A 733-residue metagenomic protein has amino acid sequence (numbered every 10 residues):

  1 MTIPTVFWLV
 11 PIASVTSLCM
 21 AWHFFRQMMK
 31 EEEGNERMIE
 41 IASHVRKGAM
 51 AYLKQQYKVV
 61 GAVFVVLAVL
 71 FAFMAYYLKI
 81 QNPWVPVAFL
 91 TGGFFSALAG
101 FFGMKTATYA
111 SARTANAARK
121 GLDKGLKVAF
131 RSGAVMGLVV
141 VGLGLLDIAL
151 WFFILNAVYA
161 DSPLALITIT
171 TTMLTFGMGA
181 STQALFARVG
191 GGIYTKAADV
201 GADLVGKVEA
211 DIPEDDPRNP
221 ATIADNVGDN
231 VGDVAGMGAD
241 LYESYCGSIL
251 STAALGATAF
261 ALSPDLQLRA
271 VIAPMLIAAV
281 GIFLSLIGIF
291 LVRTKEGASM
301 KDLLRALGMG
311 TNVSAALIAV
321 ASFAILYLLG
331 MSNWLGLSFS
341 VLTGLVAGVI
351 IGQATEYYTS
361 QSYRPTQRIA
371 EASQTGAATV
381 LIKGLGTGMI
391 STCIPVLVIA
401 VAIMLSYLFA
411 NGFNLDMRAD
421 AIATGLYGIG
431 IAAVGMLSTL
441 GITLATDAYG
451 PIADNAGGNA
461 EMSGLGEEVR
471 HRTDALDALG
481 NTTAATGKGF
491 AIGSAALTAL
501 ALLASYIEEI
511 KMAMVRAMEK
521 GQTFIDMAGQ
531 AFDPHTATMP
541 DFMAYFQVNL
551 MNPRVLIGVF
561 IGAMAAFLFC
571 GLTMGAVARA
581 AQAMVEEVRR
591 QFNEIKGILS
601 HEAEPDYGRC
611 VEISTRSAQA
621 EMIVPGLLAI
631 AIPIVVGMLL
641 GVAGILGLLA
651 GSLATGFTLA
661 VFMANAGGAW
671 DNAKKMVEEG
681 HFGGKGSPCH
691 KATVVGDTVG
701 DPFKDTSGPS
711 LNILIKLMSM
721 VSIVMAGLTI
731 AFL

Functional and structural regions predicted by a protein language model:
M1-L733: Hydrophobic packing and interface segments
